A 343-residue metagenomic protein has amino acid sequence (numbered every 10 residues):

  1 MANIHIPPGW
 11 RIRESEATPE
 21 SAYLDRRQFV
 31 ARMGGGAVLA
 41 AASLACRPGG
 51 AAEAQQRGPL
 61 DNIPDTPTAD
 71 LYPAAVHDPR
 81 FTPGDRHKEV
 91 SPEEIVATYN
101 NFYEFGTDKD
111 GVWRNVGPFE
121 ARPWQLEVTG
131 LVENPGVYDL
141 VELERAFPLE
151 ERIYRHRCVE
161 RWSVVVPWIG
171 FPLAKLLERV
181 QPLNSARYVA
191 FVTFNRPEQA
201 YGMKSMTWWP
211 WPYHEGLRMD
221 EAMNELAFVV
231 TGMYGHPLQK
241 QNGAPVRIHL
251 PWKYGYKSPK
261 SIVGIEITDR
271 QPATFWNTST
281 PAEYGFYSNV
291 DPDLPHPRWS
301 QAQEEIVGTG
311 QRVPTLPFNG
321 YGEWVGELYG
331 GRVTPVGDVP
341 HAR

Functional and structural regions predicted by a protein language model:
M1-Q28, A42-L44, G50-E53: N-terminal secretory signal peptides
H5-I6, A31-R32, A45, T231 (+1 more regions): Compositionally biased, low-complexity repeat tracts
R26-R27, R32, R247: Basic side chains
V30-A31, P48-A51, P340-R343: Long non-globular sequence segments
M33-V38: Sec-dependent signal peptide hydrophobic core
A41-L44, G49-A52, W113-V116, Y138-L140: Short N-terminal amphipathic alpha-helices
R57, I63-R343: Structured, non-membrane catalytic/scaffold regions adjacent to prosthetic-group chemistry
